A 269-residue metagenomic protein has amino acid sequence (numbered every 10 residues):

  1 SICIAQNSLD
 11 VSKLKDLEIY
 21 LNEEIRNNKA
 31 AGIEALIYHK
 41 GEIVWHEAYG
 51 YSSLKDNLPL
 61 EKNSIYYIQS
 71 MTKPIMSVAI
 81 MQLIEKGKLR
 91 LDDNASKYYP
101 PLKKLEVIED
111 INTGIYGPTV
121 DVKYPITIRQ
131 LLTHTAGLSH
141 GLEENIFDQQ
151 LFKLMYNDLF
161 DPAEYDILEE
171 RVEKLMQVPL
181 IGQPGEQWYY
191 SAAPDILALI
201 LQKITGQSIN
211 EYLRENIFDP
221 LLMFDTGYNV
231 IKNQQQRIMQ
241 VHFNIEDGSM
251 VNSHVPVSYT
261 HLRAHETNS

Functional and structural regions predicted by a protein language model:
S1-S8: Bacterial Sec-dependent N-terminal signal peptides
L9-I68, K88-R90, K104-I111: Short, conserved catalytic-motif segment at the N-terminal edge
H46-Y49, G141-F147, N229: Short, solvent-exposed loop/turn and secondary-structure capping segments
L54-Y189, H254: Active-site-proximal loop and beta-strand segments within enzyme catalytic domains
H261-S269: Single conserved hydrophobic/aromatic residue that forms the stacking wall/gate of nucleotide- or nucleobase-binding
